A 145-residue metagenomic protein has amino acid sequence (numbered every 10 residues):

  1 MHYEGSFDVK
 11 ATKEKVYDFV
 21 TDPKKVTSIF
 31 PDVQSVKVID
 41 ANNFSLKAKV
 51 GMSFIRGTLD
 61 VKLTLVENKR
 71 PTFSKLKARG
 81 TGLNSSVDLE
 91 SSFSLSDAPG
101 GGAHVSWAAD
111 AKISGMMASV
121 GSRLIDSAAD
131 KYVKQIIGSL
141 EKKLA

Functional and structural regions predicted by a protein language model:
M1-K47, G100: Hydrophobic ligand-binding cavity/cleft-lining segments
H2-S6, N43-S45, D60, F73 (+2 more regions): Intrinsic-disorder/low-complexity, polar/charged segments enriched in Ser/Thr/Lys/Arg/Asp/Glu/Gln
G5, V33, D60-E67, L89-D97: Hydrophobic/aromatic beta-strand elements that line small-molecule binding cavities or substrate pockets in beta-rich
D8, G51, R70, T81 (+1 more regions): Residue-level signature for short turns and capping positions that connect secondary-structure elements
K15, S53, L83-N84: Short beta-strands and strand-coil junctions in structured, solvent-facing domains, enriched
V38-R79, Q135: Glycine-rich portal/gate segments that line the openings of hydrophobic small-molecule binding cavities
E67, M116-A145: A conserved amphipathic terminal alpha-helix motif
R79-S127: Beta-strand/loop substructures that line and gate deep hydrophobic ligand-binding cavities in soluble
